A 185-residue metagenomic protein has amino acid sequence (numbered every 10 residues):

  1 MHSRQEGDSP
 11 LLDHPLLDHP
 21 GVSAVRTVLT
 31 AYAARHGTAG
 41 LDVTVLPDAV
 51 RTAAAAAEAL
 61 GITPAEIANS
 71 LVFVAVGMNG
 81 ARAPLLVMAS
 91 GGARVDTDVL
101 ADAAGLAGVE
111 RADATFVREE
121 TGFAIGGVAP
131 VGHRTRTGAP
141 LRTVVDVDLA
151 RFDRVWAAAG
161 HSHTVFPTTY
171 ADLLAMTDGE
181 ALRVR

Functional and structural regions predicted by a protein language model:
M1-R185: Extended, low-hydrophobicity, polar/charged segments
